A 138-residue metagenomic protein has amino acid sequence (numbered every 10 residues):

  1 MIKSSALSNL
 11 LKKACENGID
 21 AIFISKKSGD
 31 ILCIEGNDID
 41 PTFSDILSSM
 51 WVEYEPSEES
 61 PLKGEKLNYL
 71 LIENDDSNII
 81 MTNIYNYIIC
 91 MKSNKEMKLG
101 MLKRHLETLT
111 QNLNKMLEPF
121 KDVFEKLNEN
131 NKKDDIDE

Functional and structural regions predicted by a protein language model:
M1-I19, S28-E138: Acidic, low-complexity cytosolic segments
